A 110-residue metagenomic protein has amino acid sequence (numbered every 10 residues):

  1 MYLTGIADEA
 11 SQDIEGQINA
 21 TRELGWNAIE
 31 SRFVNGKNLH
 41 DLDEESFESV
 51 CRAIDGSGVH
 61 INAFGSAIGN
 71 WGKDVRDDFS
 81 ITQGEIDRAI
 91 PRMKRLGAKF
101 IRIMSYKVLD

Functional and structural regions predicted by a protein language model:
M1-F100: N-terminal pre-domain/capping segments
S105-D110: Short, intrinsically disordered, charge-balanced linker/junction segments flanking boundaries in proteins
